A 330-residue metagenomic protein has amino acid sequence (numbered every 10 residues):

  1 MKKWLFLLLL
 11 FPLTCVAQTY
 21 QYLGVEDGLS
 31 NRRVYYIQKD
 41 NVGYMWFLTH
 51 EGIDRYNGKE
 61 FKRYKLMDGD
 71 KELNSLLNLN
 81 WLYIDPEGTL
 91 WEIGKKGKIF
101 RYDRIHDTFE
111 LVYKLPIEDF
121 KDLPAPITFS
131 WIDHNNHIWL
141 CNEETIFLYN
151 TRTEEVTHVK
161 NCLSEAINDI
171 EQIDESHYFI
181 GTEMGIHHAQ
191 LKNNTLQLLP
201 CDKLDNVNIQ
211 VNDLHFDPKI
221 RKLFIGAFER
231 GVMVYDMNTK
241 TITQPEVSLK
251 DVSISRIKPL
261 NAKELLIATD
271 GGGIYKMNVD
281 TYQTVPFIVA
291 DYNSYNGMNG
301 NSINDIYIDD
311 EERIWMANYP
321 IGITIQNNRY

Functional and structural regions predicted by a protein language model:
M1-Y330: Carboxylate-rich, polar loop motifs that coordinate divalent cations or form catalytic acidic clusters
